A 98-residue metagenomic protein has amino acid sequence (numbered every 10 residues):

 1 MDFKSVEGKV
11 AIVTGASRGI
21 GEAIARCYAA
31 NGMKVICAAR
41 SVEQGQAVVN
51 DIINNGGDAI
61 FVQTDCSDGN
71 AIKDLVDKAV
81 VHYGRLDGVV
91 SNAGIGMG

Functional and structural regions predicted by a protein language model:
M1-I12: Flexible N-terminal pre-Rossmann segment of NAD(P)-dependent oxidoreductases
V10, S17-G19, S41: Conserved glycine-rich cofactor-binding loop
T14, L86-G94: Rossmann-fold scaffold of SDR-type NAD(P)-dependent oxidoreductases
Y28: Aromatic pocket-lining residues of Rossmann-like dinucleotide-binding sites
N31-V48: Conserved glycine-rich Rossmann-like NAD(P)H-binding loop of the short-chain dehydrogenase/reductase
V42, Q63-L75: The beta1-alpha1 cofactor-binding region of Rossmann-like NAD(H)/NADP(H)-dependent oxidoreductases
A59-F61: Hydrophobic/aromatic anchor residues within beta-strands of the central parallel beta-sheet of Rossmann-like
G96-G98: Helix N-cap/beta-alpha junction loops of NAD(P)-dependent oxidoreductase domains
